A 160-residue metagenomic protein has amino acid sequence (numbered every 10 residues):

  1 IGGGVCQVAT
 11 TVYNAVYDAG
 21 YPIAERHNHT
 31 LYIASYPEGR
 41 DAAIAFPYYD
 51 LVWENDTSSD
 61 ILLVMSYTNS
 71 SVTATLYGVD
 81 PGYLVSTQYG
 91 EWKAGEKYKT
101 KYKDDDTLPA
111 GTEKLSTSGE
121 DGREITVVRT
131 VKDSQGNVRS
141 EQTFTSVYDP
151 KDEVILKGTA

Functional and structural regions predicted by a protein language model:
I1-A160: Well-ordered beta-sheet/strand-loop patches within structured domains
